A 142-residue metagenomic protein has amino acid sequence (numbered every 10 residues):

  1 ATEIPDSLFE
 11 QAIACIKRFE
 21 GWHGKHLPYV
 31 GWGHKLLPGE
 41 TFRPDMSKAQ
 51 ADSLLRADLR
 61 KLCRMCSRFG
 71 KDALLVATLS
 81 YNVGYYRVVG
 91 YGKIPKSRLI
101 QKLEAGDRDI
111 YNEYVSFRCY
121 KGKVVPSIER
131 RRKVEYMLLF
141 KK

Functional and structural regions predicted by a protein language model:
A1-H26, H34-T41, M46-M65, Y85-K142: Long, amphipathic alpha-helical surface segments
C66-A73: Structural motif
L74-R87: Short N-proximal segments of mature Sec-exported proteins
